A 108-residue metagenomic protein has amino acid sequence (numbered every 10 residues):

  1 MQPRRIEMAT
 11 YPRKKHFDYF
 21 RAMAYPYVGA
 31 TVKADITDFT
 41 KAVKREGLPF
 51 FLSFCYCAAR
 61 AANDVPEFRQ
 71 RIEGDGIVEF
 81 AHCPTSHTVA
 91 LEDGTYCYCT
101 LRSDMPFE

Functional and structural regions predicted by a protein language model:
M1-E108: Acyl-thioester-dependent acyl-group transfer interface
